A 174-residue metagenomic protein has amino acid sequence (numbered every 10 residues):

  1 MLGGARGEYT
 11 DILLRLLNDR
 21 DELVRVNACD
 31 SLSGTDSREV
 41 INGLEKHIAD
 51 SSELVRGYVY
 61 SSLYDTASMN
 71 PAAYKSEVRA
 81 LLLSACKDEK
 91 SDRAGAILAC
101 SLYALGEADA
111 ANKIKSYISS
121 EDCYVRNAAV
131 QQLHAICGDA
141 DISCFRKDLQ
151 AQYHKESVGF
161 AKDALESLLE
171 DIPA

Functional and structural regions predicted by a protein language model:
M1-A5, R15, L23-S37, K46 (+4 more regions): Structural detector for internal amphipathic alpha-helices that build alpha-solenoid repeat scaffolds
A5-N18, S37-A49, S68-C86, E107-S119 (+2 more regions): Amphipathic alpha-helical scaffolding segments comprising HEAT/armadillo-like alpha-solenoid repeats
R20-D21, S51-S52, K90-S91, E121-D122 (+1 more regions): Short inter-helical turns and helix N-cap capping residues of alpha-solenoid HEAT/ARM repeat scaffolds
I118, D122-A129, A135, Q150-H154 (+1 more regions): C-terminal extensions
